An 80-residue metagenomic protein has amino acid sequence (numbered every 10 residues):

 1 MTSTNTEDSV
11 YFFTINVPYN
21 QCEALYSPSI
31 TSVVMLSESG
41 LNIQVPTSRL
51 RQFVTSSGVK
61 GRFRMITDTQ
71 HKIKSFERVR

Functional and structural regions predicted by a protein language model:
M1-V10, T31-S32: Short, compositionally biased leader-like segments
N20-F76: Amphipathic, hydrophobic secondary-structure cores in small proteins
R78-R80: OB-fold/S1-family single-stranded nucleic acid-binding modules
